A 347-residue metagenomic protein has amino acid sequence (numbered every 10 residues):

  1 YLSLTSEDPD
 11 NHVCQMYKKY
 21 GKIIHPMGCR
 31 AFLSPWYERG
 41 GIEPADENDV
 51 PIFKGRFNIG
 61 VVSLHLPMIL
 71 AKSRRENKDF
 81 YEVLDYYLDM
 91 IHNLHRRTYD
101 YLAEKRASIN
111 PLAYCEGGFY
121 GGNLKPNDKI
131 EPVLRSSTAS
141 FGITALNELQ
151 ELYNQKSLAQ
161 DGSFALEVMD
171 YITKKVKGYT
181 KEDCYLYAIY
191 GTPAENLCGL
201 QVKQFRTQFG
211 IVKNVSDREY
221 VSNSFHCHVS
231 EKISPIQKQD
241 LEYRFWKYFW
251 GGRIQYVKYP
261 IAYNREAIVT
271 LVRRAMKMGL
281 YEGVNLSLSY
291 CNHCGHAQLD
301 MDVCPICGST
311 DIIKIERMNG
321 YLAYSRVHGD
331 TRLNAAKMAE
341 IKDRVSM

Functional and structural regions predicted by a protein language model:
Y1-R135, K156-L158, G162-R317, A323: Conserved catalytic cores of very large enzyme subunits
L66-M68, T144-N147: Short, small-residue-rich loop/turn micro-motifs
Y87-L88, G142-A145: A conserved active-site cap/scaffold subdomain adjacent to cofactor or substrate pockets
P132-F141, L152: The feature captures the catalytic groove of carbohydrate-active enzymes
S140-I143, I189: Conserved small-domain helix->loop->beta segment predominantly found in fold-type I
E148-Q155: Well-ordered alpha-helical scaffold segments within catalytic/enzyme domains
P305, D311-M347: Long insertion/accessory domains within large nucleic-acid-processing enzymes
